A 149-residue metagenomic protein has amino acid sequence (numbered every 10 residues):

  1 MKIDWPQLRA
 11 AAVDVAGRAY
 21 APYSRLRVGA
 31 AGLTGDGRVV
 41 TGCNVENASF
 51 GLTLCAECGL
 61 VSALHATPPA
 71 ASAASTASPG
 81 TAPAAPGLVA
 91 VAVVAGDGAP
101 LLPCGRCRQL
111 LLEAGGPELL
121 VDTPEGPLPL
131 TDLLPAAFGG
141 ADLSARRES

Functional and structural regions predicted by a protein language model:
K2-R18, P83-S149: C-terminal binding/interaction regions
A11-A16, A56-L64: Short, well-ordered amphipathic alpha-helical segments that serve as non-catalytic structural scaffolds within diverse
Y20-Y23: Short Gly/Pro-enriched turn/cap motifs at secondary-structure boundaries
R25-T34: Short beta-strand scaffold segments in enzyme catalytic cores
L33-G35, N44-V45: Histidine- and/or cysteine-centered catalytic micro-motif in compact active-site loops
N44-G59: Compact, glycine-rich, soluble single-domain proteins
T67-P86: Intrinsically disordered, low-complexity terminal tails and inter-domain linkers enriched for S/T/G/P/D/E
